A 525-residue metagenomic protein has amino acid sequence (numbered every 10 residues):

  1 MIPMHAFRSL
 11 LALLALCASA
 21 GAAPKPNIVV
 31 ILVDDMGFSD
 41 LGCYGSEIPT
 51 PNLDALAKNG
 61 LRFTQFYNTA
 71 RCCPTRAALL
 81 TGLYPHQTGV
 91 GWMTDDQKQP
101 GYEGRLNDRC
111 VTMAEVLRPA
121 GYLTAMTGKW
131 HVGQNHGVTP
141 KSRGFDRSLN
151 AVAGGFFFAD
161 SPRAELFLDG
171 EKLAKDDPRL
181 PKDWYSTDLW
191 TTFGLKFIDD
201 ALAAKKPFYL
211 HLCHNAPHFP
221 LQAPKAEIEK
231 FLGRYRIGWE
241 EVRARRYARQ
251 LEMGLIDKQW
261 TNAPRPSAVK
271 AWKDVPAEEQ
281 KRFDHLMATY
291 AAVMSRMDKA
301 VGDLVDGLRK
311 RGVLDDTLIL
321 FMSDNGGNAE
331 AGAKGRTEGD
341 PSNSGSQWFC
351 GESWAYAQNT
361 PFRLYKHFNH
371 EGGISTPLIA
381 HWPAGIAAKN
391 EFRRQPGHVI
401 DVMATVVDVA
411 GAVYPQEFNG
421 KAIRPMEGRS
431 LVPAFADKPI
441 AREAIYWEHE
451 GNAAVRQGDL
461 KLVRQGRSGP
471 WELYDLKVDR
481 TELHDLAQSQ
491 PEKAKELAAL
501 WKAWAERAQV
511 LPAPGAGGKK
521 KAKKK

Functional and structural regions predicted by a protein language model:
M1-A6: N-terminal secretory signal peptides that target proteins for export/translocation
R8-A18: Bacterial N-terminal signal peptides
G21-W471, L476-E506, V510-K525: Formylglycine-dependent sulfatase
